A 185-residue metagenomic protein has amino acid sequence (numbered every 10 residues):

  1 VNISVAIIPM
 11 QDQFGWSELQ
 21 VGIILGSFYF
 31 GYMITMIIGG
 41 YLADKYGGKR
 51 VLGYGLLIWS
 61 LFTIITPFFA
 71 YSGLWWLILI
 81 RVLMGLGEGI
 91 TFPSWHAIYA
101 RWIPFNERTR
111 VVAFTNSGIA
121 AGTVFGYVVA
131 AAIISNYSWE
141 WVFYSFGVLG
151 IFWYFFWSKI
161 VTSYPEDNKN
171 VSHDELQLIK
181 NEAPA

Functional and structural regions predicted by a protein language model:
V1-E18: Extracytoplasmic
P9, G40-Y41, A132: Membrane-interface helix termini in secondary transporters
Y29-I37, T123-V124: Residue-level signature of mid-helix packing/kink "hotspots" within the transmembrane helices of 12-pass Major
L57-Y71: C-terminal ends and interior cores of transmembrane alpha-helices in multi-pass membrane transporters/permeases
F68-I80, S138: Helix-loop junctions at membrane interfaces in 12-TM secondary transporters
I80-A120: Cytoplasmic helix-loop-helix junction between adjacent transmembrane helices in 12-TM secondary transporters
T115, I119-V161, P165-N168: Helix-loop-helix hairpin linking two adjacent transmembrane segments in secondary transporters
